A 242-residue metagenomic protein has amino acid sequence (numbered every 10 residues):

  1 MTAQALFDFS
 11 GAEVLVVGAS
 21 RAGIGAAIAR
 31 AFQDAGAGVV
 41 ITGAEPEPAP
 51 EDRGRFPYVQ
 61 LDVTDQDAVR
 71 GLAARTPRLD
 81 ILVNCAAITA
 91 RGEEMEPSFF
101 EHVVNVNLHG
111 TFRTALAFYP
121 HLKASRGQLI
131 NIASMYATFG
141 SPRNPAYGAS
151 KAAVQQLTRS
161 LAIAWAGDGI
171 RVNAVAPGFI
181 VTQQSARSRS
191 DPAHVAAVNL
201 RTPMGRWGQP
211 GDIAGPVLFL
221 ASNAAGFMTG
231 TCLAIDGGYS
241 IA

Functional and structural regions predicted by a protein language model:
T2-Q4, G23, F139, L200-M204 (+2 more regions): Short C-terminal tail/terminal secondary-structure segment of NAD(P)H-dependent dehydrogenase/reductase domains
L6-V39: Canonical Rossmann dinucleotide-binding motif of NAD(H)/NADP(H)-dependent dehydrogenases/reductases, specifically
R91-V104, V198: Substrate-binding pocket helix/loop in short-chain dehydrogenase/reductase
A115, S150, T158: Active-site helix of classical SDR
S134: Residue(s) in the substrate-gating loop at a strand-loop-helix junction that position the organic substrate next
A166, R171, M228-G230: Short, small/polar-rich loop/turn modules that mediate ligand/substrate recognition or access, typified
A174, A193-A224, M228, G237: C-terminal helical subdomain
